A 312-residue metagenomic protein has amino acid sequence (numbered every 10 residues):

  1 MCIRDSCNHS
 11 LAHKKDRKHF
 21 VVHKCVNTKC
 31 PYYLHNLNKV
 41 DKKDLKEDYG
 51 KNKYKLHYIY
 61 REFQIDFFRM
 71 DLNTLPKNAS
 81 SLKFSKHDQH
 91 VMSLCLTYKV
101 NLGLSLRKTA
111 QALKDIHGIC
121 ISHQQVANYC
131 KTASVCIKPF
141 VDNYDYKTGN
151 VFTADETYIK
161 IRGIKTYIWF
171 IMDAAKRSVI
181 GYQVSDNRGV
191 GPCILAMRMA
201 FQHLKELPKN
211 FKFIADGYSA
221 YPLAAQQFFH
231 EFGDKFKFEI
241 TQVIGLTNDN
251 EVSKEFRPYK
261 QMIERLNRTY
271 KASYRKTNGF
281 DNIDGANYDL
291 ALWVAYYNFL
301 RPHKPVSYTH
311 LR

Functional and structural regions predicted by a protein language model:
M1-D5, T309-H310: Conserved small/polar residues in nucleotide/adenosyl-binding loops
R4-C7, C25-N27: Short cysteine-rich clusters marking metal-coordination/redox-active sites
K18-L34: Cysteine-rich micro-motifs
K29-V151, E156-R162: Short, positively charged, Gly/Tyr-enriched micro-motifs that form contact patches at catalytic or ligand/partner
K131-T132, Y182-E206: Active-site beta-loop-alpha junctions of metal-dependent nucleic acid enzymes, especially the RNase H-like/DDE
K209-Y221, I244: Acidic/histidine-rich, metal-coordinating catalytic segments
E251-E255, Y259-N282, L300: Active-site proximal helix-loop segment of RNase H-like, two-metal nucleases, encompassing DDE(D)
K276-R312: C-terminal domain-tail junction helix/linker
